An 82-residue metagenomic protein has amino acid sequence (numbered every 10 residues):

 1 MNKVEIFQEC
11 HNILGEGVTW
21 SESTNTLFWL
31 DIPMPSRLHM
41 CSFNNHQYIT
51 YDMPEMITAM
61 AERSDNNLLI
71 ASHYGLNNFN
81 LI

Functional and structural regions predicted by a protein language model:
N2-E9, H46-D52: A short beta-strand motif characteristic of beta-propeller blades
C10-T24, M53-L69: Beta-rich, blade/repeat-based domains predominating in secreted/periplasmic proteins but also intracellular
F28-L30, I70-A71: Residue position within the beta-strands of beta-propeller blades
L38-M40, M60, L76: Hydrophobic beta-strand positions in blades of beta-propellers and related beta-sheet-rich domains
S42-H46, N80-I82: Short loop/turn segments that connect beta-strands within beta-propeller blades
L68-I82: Glycine/small-residue-rich loop that forms an oxyanion/phosphate-binding "nest" at active or ligand-binding sites
